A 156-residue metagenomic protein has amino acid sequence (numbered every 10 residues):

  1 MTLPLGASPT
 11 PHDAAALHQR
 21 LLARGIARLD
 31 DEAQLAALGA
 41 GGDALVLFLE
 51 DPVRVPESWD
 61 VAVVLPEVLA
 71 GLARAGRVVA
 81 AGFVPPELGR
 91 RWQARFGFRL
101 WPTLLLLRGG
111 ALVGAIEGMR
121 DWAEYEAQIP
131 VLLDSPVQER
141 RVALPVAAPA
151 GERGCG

Functional and structural regions predicted by a protein language model:
M1-A44, L49-V78, E87, Q93-L100 (+1 more regions): Non-globular targeting/processing and membrane-anchoring segments
G82-V84: General small-molecule cofactor/ligand-binding pocket signal
